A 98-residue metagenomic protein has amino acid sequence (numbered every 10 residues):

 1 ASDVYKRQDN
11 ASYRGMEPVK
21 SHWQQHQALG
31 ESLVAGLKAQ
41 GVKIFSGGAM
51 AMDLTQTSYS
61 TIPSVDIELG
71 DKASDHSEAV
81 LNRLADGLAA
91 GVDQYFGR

Functional and structural regions predicted by a protein language model:
S2-R98: Active-site-proximal helix/loop segments of hydrolytic enzymes
